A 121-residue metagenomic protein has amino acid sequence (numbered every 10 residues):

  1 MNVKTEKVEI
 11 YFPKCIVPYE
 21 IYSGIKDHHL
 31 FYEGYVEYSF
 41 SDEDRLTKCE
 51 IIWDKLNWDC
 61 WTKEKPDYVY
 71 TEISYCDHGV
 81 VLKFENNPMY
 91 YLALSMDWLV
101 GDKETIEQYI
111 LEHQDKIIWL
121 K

Functional and structural regions predicted by a protein language model:
M1-F40: N-terminal disorder-to-order initiation segments that are Gly/Lys/Arg-biased and fold into the first beta/loop/alpha
V3-T5, V36, L46-I51, Y91 (+1 more regions): Assembly/interface hotspot detector across virion components, adhesins/toxins, and nucleic-acid enzymes
T5-K7, C49, P66, K103 (+2 more regions): Low-complexity, intrinsically disordered short peptide segments enriched in small/polar/basic residues
E6, G24, H28, P66 (+3 more regions): Intrinsic-disorder/low-complexity loop/linker signature
P18-Y22, K26-L30, R45-L46, W53-K63 (+2 more regions): Short linear regulatory motifs enriched in tryptophan with gly/pro/ser
Y35-N86: Short, conserved turn/kink motifs that form compact alpha/beta structural patches or helix kinks used as
T71-I118: Short, compact, well-ordered microdomains
